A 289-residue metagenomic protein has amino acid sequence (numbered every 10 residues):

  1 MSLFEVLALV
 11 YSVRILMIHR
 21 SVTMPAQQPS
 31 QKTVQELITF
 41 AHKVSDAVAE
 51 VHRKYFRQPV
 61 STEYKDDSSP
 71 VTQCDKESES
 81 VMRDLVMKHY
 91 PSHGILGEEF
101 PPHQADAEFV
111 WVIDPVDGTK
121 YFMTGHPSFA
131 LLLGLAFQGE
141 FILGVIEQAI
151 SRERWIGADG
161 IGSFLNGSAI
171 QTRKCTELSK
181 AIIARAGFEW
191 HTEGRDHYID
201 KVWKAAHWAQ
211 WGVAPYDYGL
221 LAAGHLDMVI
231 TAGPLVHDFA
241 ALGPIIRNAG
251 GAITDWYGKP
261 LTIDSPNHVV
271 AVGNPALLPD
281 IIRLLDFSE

Functional and structural regions predicted by a protein language model:
S2-V6: Extreme N-terminal basic, low-complexity initiation segments that serve as generic localization/processing leaders
Y11, L16-V116: N-terminal subdomain of lithium-sensitive/metallo-dependent phosphomonoesterases centered on the IMPase/IPPase/PAP
H52, D75, V86, T119 (+6 more regions): Residue-level signal for inorganic ion chemistry
R57, F129, G157-I161, R247 (+1 more regions): A short, compositionally biased
T62-E63, M87, P101-H103, I146 (+3 more regions): Short secondary-structure boundary/capping segments
K76, E99, P115-G118, A149 (+4 more regions): Generic detector of well-ordered alpha-helical packing
A105-F164, K180: DPxDG-like acidic metal-binding loop motif
Q171-E289: An extended, acidic
